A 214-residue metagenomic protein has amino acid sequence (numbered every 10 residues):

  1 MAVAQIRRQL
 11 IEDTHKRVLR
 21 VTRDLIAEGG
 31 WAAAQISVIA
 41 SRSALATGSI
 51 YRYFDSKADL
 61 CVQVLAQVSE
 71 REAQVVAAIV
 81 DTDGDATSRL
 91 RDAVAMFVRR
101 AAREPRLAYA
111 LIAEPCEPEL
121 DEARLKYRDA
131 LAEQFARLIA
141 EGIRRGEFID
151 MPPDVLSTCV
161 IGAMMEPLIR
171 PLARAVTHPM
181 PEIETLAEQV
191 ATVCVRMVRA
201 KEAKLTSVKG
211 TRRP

Functional and structural regions predicted by a protein language model:
M1-G29, A33-R42, D59-V62: Basic, helix-initiating cap at the start of DNA-binding domains
V21-L25, M96, R100, A163: Short amphipathic alpha-helical elements of helix-turn-helix/winged-helix folds
I36, A66-E72: Short, basic, alpha-helical segments at the C-terminal edge of helix-turn-helix-like DNA-binding modules
S43-F54: Short hydrophobic/aromatic patch on the recognition helix
Q63, Q74-R103, L156-V160, E184-A187 (+1 more regions): Hydrophobic alpha-helical connector segments
E70-Q74, R103, E119-R145, D154-T158 (+2 more regions): Amphipathic alpha-helical packing segments from all-alpha helical-bundle domains
A101-E119, I169-A173: Amphipathic alpha-helical segments used for helix-helix packing
Y109, I143-T192, K201-P214: Hydrophobic/aromatic-rich alpha-helical bundle segments in the mid-to-C-terminal region
